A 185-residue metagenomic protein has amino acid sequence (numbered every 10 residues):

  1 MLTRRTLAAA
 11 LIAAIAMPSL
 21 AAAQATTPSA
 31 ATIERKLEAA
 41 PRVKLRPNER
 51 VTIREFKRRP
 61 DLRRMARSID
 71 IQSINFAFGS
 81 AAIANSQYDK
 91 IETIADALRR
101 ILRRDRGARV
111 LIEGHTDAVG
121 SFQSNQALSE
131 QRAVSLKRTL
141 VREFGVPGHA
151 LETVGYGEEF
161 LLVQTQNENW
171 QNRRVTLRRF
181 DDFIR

Functional and structural regions predicted by a protein language model:
M1, A14, N75, A82 (+2 more regions): Residue-level preference for alpha-helix termini and adjacent loops
L2-R67: N-terminal targeting leaders that direct proteins to extracytoplasmic destinations
R46-R50, R54-R58, L62-A97, D117-Q123: Short, solvent-exposed beta-strand/turn patches at coil↔beta or beta↔helix junctions that act as interaction loops
L62, R103, Q126-A127: Short acidic/polar alpha-helix capping motifs at helix-coil junctions
M65-I74, G79, R106-A108, H149 (+1 more regions): Envelope-exposed proteins and targeting segments
S80-E113, V141-R142, L177, D182-R185: Periplasmic peptidoglycan-binding/anchoring modules of Gram-negative envelope and division proteins
H115-R185: Periplasmic OmpA-like peptidoglycan-binding domain that tethers envelope proteins to the cell wall
